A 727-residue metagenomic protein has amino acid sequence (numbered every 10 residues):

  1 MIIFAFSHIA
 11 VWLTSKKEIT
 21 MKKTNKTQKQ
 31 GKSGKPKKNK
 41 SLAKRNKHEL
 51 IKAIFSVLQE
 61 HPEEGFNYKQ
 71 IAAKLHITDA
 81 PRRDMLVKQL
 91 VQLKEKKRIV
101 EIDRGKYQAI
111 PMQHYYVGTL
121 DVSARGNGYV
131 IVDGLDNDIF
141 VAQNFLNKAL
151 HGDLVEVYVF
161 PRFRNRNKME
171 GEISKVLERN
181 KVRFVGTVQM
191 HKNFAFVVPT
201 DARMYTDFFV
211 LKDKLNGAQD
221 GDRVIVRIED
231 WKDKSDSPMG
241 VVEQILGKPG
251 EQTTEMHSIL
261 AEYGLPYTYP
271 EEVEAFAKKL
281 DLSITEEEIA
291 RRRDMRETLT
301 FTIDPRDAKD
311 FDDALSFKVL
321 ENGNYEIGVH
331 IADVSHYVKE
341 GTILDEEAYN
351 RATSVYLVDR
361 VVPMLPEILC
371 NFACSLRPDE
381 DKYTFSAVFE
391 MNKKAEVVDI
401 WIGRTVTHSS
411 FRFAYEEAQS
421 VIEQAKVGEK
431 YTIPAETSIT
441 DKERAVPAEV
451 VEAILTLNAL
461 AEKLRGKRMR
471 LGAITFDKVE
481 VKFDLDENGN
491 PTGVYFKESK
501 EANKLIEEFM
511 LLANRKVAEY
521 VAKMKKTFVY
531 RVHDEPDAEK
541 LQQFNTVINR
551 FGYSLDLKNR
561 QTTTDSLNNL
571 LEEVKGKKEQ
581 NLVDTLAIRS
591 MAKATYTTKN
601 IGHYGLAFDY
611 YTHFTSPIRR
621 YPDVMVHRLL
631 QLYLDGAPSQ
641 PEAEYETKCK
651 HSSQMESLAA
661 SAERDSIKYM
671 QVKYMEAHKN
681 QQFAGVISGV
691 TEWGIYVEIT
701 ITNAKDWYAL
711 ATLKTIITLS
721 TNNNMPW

Functional and structural regions predicted by a protein language model:
M1-T20: Short, Lys/Arg-enriched N-terminal segments with co-localized hydrophobic residues within the first ~10-30 amino acids
F4, I9-A10, V117-T119, V185-G186 (+1 more regions): Residue-level detector of intrinsically disordered, flexible termini and proteolytic processing junctions
A5-F6, T14, K32, K40 (+1 more regions): Intrinsically disordered, low-complexity segments enriched in Ser/Pro/Gly/Ala and basic residues
I9, K29-G31, K37, A435 (+1 more regions): Generic low-complexity segments that are intrinsically disordered, proline-rich and/or Lys/Arg-biased
A10, Q30-K32, L582, L586: Compositionally biased, intrinsically disordered low-complexity segments enriched in polar/proline residues
K17-E18, K22-I331, S335-T384, R412 (+5 more regions): Charge-lined substrate channels and their catalytic hotspots, especially those that engage the 3′ end of RNA
A73, I225, W231-K232, S258 (+2 more regions): Electropositive polyanion-binding surfaces
